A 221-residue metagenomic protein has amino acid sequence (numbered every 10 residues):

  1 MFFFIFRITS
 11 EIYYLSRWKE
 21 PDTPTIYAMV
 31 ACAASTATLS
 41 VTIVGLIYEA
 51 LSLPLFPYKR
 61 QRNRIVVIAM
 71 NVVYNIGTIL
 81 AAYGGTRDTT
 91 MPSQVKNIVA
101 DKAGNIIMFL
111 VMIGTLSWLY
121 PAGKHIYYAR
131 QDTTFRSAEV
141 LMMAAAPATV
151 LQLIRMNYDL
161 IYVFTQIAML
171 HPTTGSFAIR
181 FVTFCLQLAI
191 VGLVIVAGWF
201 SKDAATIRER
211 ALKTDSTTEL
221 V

Functional and structural regions predicted by a protein language model:
M1-Q61, T133: Membrane-proximal first intracellular loop
R7-W18, T78-M91, L151-M169: Helix-to-loop junction signature of class
W18-T38, K96-G114, R136-A204: Extracellular loop 3-seventh transmembrane helix
G45, E49, V111-T133: Alpha-helical transmembrane segments in multipass membrane proteins, preferentially the mid-helix core
L51-A81: The cytoplasmic-loop to transmembrane-helix boundary for the fourth helix
P54-N63, P92-I98, A129-S137: Membrane-interface helix-boundary motifs at transmembrane edges
A69-A122: Extracellular-loop-to-transmembrane junctions of the mid-late helices
G123, Y127-Q131, R136-S137, A197-V221: Intrinsically disordered, low-complexity terminal tails of fungal membrane proteins
